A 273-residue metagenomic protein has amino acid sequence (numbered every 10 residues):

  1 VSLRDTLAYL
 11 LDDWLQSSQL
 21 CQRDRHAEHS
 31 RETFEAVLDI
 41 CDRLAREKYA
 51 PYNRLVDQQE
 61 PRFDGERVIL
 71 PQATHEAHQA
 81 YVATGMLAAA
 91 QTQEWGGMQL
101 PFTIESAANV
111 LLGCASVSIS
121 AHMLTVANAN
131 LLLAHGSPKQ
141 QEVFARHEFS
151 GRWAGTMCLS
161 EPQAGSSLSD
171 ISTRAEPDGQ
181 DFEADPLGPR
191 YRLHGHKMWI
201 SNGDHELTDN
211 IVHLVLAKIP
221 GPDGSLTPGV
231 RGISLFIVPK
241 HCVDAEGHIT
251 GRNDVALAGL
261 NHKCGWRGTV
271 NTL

Functional and structural regions predicted by a protein language model:
V1-I119, K139, V143: Amphipathic, small/basic residue-rich leader segments at the start of a protein or domain
P61, L124-T125, G136-E183: Internal maturation/activation junctions in enzymes
A80, A88-A90, T156-C158, S172-E176 (+6 more regions): Structured core elements
Q91, G96-Q99, T103-S106, A115-L132 (+3 more regions): FAD-binding core of FAD-dependent oxidoreductases, characterized by glycine-rich FAD pyrophosphate-binding loops
L133, C158-L159, S169, L187-G188 (+1 more regions): C-terminal structured domain segments across diverse proteins
Q163-S166, D204-E206, T227, H262-V270: Short Gly/Pro-enriched turn/cap motifs at secondary-structure boundaries
G188-H248, R252: A short core secondary-structure module
D244-L273: Flexible, small-/acidic-enriched active-site or ligand-binding loops
